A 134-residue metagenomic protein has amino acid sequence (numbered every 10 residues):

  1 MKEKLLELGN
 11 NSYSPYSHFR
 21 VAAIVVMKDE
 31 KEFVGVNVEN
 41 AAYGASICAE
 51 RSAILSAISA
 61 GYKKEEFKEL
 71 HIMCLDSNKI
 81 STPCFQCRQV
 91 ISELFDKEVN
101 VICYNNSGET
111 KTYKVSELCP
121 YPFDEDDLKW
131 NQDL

Functional and structural regions predicted by a protein language model:
M1-S14: Short, basic/aromatic recognition patches
S17-H18, I47: Short glycine/proline-enriched turns and hinge-like loops at secondary-structure junctions
H18-M27: Short beta-strand scaffold segments in enzyme catalytic cores
V34-D127: Zn2+-dependent cytidine deaminase-like catalytic core
D127-L134: Iron-sulfur (Fe-S) cluster-binding modules
